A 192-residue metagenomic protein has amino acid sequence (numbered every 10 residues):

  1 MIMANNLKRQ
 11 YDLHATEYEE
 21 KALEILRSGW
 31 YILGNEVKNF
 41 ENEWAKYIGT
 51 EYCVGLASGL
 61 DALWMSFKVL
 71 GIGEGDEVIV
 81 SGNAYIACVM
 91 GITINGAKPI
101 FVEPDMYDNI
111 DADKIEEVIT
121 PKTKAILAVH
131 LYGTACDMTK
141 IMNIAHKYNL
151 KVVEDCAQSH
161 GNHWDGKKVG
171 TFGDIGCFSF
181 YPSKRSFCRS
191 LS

Functional and structural regions predicted by a protein language model:
M1-W30, N35: N-terminal "arm"/small-domain region of PLP-dependent enzymes with the aminotransferase-like
N6, F40, N83, V129-Y132 (+4 more regions): Structured catalytic cores of enzymes that bind and process phosphorylated ligands/cofactors
W30-E77, N83, G91-F101, K167: Phosphate-binding glycine-rich loop
G55, V80, A125-A128, D174 (+1 more regions): A short beta-strand submotif of the Rossmann-like class I SAM-dependent methyltransferase core that lines
K68-C156, H163: PLP-dependent aminotransferase-like
E154-C188, S192: Conserved active-site segment immediately N-terminal to the catalytic lysine that forms the internal aldimine
